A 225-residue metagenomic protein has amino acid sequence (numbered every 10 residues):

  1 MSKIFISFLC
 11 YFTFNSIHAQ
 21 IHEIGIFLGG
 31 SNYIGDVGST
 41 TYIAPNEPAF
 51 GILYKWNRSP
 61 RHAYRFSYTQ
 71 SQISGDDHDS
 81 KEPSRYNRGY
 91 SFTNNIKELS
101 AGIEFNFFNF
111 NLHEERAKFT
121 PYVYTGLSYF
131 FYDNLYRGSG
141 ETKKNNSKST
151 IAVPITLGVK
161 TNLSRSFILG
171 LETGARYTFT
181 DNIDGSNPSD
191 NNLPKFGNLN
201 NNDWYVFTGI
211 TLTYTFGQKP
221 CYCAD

Functional and structural regions predicted by a protein language model:
A19, N57-R61, F108-F110, N162-S164 (+1 more regions): Outer-membrane beta-barrel channels and translocator barrels
A19-N57, G209-P220: Short glycine/proline- and aromatic-enriched beta-strand/turn motifs that initiate or cap beta-hairpins
Q20, A44-P48, N95-L99, F119 (+2 more regions): Residues that define the transmembrane beta-barrel architecture of outer-membrane proteins
Q20-I24, P60-Y64, K97, A117-P121 (+2 more regions): Outer-envelope beta-barrel architecture signal
I26, I52-W56, A101-F105, T125-Y129 (+3 more regions): Residues on the lipid-exposed face of transmembrane beta-strands in outer-membrane beta-barrel proteins
I34-T40, S84-T93, G140-N145, K195-N198: Extracellular loop and loop/strand-boundary signature of outer-membrane beta-barrel proteins
P60-H62, F66-R137, Y214-F216: Gram-negative (and chloroplast) outer-membrane scaffold detector with strong preference for beta-barrel transmembrane
H78, L163-D225: Predominantly the C-terminal beta-signal and adjacent terminal strand-loop region of outer-membrane beta-barrel
